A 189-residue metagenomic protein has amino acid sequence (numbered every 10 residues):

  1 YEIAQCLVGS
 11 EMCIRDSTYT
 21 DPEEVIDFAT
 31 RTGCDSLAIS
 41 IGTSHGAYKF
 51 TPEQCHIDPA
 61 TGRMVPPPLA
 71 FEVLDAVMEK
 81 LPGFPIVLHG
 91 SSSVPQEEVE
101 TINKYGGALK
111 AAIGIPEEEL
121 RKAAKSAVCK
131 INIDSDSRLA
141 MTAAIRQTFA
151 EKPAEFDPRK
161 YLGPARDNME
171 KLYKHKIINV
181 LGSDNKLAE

Functional and structural regions predicted by a protein language model:
Y1-G9, C13-I14: Single conserved hydrophobic/aromatic residue that forms the stacking wall/gate of nucleotide- or nucleobase-binding
E11, R15-E23, A47-F71, Y105-K110 (+1 more regions): Glycine-rich tight-turn/loop motif centered on a GG-T
T18-D21, A29-T32, I41, M64-V73 (+2 more regions): A general structural motif
G33-D35, P82-P85, C129: Short, well-ordered coil/turn segments that N-cap beta-strands
C34-G42, I133-D134: Non-cysteine beta-strand/loop elements that form the S-adenosyl-L-methionine
L37, H89, A123: Conserved, mostly hydrophobic/aromatic
T61-L88, E98: Alpha-helix-loop-beta-strand connector modules within alpha/beta enzyme cores
K104, I115-E189: C-terminal alpha-helical cap/extension of soluble enzyme domains
